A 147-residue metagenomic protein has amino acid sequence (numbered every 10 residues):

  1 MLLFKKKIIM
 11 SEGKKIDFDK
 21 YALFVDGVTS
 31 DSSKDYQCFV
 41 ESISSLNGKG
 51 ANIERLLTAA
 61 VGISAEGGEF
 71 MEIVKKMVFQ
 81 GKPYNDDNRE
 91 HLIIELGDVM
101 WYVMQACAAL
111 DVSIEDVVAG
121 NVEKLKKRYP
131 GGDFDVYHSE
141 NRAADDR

Functional and structural regions predicted by a protein language model:
L2-R147: Flexible "arm" and connector segments at domain edges
